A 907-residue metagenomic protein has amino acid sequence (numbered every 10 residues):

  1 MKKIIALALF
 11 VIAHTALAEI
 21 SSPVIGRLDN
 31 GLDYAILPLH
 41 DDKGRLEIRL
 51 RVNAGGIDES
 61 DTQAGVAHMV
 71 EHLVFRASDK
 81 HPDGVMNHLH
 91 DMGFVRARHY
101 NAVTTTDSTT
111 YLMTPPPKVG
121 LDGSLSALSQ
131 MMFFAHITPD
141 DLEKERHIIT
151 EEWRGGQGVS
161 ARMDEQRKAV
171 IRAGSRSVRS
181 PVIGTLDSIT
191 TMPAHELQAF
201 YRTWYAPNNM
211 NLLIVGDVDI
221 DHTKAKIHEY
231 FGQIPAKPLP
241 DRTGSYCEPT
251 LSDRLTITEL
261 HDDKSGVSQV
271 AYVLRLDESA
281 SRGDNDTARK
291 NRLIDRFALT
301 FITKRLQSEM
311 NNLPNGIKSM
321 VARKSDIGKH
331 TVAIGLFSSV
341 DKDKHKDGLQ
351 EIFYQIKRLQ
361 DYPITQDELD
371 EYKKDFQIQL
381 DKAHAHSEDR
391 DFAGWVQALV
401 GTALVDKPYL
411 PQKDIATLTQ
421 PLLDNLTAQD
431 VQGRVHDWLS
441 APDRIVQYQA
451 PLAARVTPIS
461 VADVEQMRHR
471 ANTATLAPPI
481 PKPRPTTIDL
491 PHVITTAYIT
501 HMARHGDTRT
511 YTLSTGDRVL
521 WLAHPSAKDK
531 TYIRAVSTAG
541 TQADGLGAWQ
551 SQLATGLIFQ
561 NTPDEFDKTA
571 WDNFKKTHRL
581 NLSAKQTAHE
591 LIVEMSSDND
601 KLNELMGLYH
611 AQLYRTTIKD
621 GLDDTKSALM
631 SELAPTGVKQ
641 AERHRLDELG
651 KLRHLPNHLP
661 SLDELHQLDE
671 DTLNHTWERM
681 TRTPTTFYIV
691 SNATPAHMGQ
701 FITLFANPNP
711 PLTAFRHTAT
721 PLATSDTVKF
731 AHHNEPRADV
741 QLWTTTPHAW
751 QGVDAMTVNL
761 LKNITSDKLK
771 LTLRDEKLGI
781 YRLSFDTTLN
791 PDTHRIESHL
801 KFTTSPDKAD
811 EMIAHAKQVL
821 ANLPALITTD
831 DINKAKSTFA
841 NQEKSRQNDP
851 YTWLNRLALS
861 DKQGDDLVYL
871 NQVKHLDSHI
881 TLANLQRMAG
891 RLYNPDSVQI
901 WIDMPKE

Functional and structural regions predicted by a protein language model:
M1-I4: Positively charged n-region of N-terminal signal peptides that target proteins for export
A13-T15: N-terminal signal peptide c-region/cleavage motif recognized by signal peptidases
A18-A35, D219-D284, A288, L293 (+11 more regions): Proteolytic maturation boundary segments
I20-P23, D29, K43-R49, D61-V66 (+27 more regions): Extracytoplasmic
G31, L50, H68, Y111 (+26 more regions): Buried hydrophobic packing residues in well-ordered domains
E47-T114, R162, V178-T185, T300-V332 (+3 more regions): M16/MPP (pitrilysin/insulinase) zinc-metallopeptidase core fold and M16-derived inactive scaffolds
R49-V52, S78-D79, V85-A199, T256 (+9 more regions): Acidic/histidine-enriched segments that form metal/cofactor-coordinating and catalytic pocket/exosite environments
V270-Y272, D277, A288-Q366, Y781-L783: Structured mid-domain segments that build the active-site/substrate or prosthetic-cofactor binding neighborhood
